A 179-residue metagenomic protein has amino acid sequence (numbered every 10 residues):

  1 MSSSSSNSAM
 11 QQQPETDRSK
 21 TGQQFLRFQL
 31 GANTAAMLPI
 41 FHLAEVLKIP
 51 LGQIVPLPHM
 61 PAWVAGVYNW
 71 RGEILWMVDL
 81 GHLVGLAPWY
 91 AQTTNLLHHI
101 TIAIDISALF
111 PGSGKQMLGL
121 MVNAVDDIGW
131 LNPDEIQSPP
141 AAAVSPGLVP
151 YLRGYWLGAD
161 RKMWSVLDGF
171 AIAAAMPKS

Functional and structural regions predicted by a protein language model:
M1-S179: An acidic, low-aromatic, low-complexity terminal/linker signal
